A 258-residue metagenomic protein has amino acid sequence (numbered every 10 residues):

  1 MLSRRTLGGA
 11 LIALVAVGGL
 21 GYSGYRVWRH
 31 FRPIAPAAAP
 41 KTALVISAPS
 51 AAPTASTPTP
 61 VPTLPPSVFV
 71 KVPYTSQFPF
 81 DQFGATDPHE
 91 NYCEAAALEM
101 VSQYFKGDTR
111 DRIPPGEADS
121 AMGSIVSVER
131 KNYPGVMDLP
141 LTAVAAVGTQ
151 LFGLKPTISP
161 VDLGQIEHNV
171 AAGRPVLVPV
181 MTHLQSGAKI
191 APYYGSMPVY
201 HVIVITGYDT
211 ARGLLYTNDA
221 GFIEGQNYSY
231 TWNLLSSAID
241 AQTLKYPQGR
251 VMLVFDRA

Functional and structural regions predicted by a protein language model:
M1-L2: N-terminal Lys/Arg-rich, disordered targeting/topogenic segments
T6-L139, T182, K189-S196, A211 (+1 more regions): Active-site-adjacent structural segments surrounding the nucleophilic cysteine of cysteine proteases and isopeptidases
A35, S196-M197, T206-A258: Noncatalytic regulatory segments and standalone regulatory/sensor domains
I125-V128, V147, L151, N169 (+1 more regions): Residues that form generic nucleotide/phosphate-binding pockets
M137-D138, G173-A191, A238-R257: Repeat-unit-sized solenoid/scaffold elements
L139-P140, V144-L163, A171: Mid-length scaffold segments of soluble, non-membrane domains
V161-N218: Active-site-adjacent substructure of cysteine-protease-like catalytic cores
